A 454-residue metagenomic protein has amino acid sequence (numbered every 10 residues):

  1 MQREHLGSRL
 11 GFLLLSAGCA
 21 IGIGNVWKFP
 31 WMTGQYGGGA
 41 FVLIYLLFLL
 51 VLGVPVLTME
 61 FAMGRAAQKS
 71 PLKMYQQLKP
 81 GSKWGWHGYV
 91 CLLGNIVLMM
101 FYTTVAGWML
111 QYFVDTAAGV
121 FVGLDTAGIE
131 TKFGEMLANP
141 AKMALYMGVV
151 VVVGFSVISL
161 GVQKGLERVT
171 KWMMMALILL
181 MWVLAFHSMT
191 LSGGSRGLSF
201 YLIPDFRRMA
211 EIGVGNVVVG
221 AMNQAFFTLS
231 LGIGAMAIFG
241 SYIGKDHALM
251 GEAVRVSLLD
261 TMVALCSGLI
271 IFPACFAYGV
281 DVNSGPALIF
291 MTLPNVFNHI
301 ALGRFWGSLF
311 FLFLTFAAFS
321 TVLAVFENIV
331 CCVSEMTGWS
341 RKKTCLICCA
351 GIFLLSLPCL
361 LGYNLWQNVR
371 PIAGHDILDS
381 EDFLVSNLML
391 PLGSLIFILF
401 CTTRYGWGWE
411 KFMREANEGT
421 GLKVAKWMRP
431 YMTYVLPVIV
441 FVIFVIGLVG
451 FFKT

Functional and structural regions predicted by a protein language model:
M1-W27, V56-F61, R65-L78, S82-Y89 (+2 more regions): Membrane-interface "cap" regions at the ends of multi-pass membrane proteins
Q2-L6, E167, K171-F319, L323 (+1 more regions): Membrane-embedded translocation segments of transport machinery
R3, K73, A106-A138, Y242-D246 (+6 more regions): Helix-loop-helix connectors at the membrane interface of multi-pass transporters/channels
R3-E4, M32-Y36, P71-V90, T103-Q163 (+5 more regions): Inter-helical loop and helix-membrane interface segments of multi-pass membrane transporters/permeases
H5-S16, F41-I44, K83-I96, L145-V150 (+6 more regions): Select transmembrane alpha-helical segments in multipass membrane proteins
G11-F48, G234-G240, G251-V254, L258-L259 (+1 more regions): Transmembrane helix-boundary motif of multi-pass solute transporters/channels
M32-Y36, K83-M99, G134-M136, V149-M173 (+3 more regions): Membrane-water interface regions at transmembrane-helix termini and the short interhelical loops of multi-pass membrane
H87-V90, G338-C349, S380-V440: C-terminal membrane-solvent junction of multi-pass transporters and transport-like membrane proteins
